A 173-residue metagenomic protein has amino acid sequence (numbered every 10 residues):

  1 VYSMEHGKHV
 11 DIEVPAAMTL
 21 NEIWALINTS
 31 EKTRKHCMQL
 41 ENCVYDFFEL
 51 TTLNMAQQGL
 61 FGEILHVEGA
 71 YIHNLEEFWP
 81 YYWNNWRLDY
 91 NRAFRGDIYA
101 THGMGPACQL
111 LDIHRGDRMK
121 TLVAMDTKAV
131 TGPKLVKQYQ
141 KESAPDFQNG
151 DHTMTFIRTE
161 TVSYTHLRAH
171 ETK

Functional and structural regions predicted by a protein language model:
V1-Y45, G59, K173: Beta-strand-loop-alpha-helix segment that lines the small-molecule cofactor/substrate pocket of alpha/beta enzymes
L26, T52, T165: Aromatic/hydrophobic pocket-lining residues that form π-stacking "cages" and hydrophobic walls in ligand
T33-H36, C43-F147: Predominantly a Rossmann-like dinucleotide-binding segment in NAD(P)-dependent oxidoreductases
F61-G62, T161-Y164: Coil-to-beta-strand transition motifs
D151: Short, small/polar residue-rich loop motifs at catalytic or cofactor-binding pockets
T155-T161: Active-site beta-strand termini and strand-to-loop segments that position acidic
T165-K173: Conserved small/polar residues in nucleotide/adenosyl-binding loops
